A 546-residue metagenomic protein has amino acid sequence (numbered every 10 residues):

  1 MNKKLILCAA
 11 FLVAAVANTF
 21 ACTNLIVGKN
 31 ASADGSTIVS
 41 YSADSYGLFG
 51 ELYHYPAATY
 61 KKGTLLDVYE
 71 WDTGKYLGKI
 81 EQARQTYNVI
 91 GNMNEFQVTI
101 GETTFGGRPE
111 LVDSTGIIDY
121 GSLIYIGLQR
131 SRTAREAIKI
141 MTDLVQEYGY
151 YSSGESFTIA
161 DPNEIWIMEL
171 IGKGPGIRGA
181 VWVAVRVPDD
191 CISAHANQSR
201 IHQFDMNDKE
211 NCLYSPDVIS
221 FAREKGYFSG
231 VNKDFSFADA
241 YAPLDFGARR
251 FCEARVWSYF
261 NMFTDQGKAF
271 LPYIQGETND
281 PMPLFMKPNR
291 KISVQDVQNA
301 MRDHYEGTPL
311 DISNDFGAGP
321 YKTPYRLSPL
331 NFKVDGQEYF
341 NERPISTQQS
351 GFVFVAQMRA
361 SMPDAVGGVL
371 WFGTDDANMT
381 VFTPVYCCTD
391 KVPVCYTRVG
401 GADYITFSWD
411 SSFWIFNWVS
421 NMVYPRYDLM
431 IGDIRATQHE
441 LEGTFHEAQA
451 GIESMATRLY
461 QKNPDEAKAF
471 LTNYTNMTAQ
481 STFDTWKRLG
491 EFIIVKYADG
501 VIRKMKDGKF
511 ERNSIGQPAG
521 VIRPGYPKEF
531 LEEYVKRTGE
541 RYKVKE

Functional and structural regions predicted by a protein language model:
K4-A15: Sec-dependent N-terminal signal peptides
V16-A21: Sec/Tat signal peptide C-region and signal peptidase I cleavage site
C22-Y120, I140-I292: A contiguous strand-loop segment
I124-R130: Short, well-ordered beta-strand elements within core beta-sheets of diverse protein domains
F221-V369, G373: Glycine-rich, aromatic-lined ligand/substrate-binding cores of catalytic and carbohydrate-binding domains
P320-R458: Substrate-recognition/cap regions that form aromatic- and gly/pro-loop-enriched pockets for small-molecule ligands
E440-E546: Histidine-centered catalytic/metal-binding microenvironments
